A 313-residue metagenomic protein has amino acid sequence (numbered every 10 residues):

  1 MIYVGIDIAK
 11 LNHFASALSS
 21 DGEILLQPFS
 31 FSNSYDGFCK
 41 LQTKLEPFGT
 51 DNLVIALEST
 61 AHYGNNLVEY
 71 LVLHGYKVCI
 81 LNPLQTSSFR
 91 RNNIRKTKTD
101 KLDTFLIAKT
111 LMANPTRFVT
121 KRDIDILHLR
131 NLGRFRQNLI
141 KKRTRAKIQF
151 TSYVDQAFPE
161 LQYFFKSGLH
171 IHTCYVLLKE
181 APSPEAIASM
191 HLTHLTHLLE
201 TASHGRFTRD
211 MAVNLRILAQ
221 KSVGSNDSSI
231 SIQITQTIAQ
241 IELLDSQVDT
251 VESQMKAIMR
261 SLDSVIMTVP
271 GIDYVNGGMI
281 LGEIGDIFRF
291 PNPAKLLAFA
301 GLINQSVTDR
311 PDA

Functional and structural regions predicted by a protein language model:
M1-A313: A detector of single, family-specific signature residues that are central to catalytic or substrate-handling motifs
